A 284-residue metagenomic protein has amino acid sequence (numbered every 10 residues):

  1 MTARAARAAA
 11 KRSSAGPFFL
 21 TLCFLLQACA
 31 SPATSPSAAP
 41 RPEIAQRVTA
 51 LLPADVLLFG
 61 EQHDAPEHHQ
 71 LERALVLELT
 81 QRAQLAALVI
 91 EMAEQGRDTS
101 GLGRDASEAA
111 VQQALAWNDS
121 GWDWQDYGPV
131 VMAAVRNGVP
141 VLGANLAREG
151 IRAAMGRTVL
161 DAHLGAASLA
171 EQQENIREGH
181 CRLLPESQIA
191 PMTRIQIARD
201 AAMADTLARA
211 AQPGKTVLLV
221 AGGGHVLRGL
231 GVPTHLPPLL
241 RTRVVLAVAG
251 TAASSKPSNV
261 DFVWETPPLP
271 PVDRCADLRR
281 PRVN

Functional and structural regions predicted by a protein language model:
A3-F19: Bacterial N-terminal signal peptides that target proteins for export
F19, L26-A54: N- or domain-start disorder-to-order transition segments that initiate the globular core
I44-Q81: Zymogen propeptides
Q62-A65, A93-R97, A147-I151, G223-L227 (+1 more regions): Solvent-exposed loop/turn segments at secondary-structure junctions within structured extracellular/periplasmic domains
A65-H69, L85-A87, Q95-S100: Membrane-embedded segments
A87-A93, V244-V248: Short internal beta-strands
T99-Q212: A substrate-binding/cap region within the structured catalytic cores of diverse enzymes
A202, A208-A211, H225-N284: C-terminal regions of proteins
